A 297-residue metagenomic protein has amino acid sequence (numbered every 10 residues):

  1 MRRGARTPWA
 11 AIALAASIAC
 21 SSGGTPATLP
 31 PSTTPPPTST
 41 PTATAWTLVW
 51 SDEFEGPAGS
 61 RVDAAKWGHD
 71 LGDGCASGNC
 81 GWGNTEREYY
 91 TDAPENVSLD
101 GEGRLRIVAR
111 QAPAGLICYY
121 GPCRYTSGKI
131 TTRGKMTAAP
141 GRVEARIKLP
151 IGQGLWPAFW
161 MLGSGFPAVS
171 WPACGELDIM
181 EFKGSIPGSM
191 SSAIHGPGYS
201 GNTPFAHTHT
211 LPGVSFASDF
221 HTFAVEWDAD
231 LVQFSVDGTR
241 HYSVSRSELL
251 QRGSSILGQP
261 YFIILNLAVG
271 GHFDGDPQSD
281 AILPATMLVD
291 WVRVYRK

Functional and structural regions predicted by a protein language model:
M1-A10: Bacterial N-terminal signal peptides that target proteins for export
A10-A19: Bacterial N-terminal signal peptides
I18, P35-K297: GH16 jelly-roll
S21-G24: Bacterial signal peptide processing site
